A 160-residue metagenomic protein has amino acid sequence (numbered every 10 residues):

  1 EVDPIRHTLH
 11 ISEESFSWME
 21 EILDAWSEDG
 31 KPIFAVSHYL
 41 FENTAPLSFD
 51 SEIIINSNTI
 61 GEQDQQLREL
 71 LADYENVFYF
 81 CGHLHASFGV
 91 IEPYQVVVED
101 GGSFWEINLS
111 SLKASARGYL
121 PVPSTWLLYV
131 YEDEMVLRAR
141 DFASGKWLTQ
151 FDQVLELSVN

Functional and structural regions predicted by a protein language model:
V2-I5, Y39-P46, N76-Y94, A114-A116 (+1 more regions): Active-site environment of divalent metal-dependent phosphoester hydrolases
D3-S17, W26-F78: Active-site-proximal segments of metal-dependent phosphoesterases and phosphodiesterases across multiple
M19, A35, H83, L128: Divalent metal-coordination and catalytic microenvironments
E20-I22, G30, V130, F151: Short, isolated positions within intrinsically disordered regulatory regions of eukaryotic proteins
E20-S27, G101-S103: Solvent-exposed, well-ordered amphipathic alpha-helical segments that flank/support binding or catalytic loops
L23, D64-L71, Y94-V97, T125: Short amphipathic alpha-helical segments and helix-helix/interface helices
F34-H38, F80-G82, I107-N108, A139: Short beta-strand segments
A86-N160: Binuclear metal-dependent phosphoesterase catalytic core
